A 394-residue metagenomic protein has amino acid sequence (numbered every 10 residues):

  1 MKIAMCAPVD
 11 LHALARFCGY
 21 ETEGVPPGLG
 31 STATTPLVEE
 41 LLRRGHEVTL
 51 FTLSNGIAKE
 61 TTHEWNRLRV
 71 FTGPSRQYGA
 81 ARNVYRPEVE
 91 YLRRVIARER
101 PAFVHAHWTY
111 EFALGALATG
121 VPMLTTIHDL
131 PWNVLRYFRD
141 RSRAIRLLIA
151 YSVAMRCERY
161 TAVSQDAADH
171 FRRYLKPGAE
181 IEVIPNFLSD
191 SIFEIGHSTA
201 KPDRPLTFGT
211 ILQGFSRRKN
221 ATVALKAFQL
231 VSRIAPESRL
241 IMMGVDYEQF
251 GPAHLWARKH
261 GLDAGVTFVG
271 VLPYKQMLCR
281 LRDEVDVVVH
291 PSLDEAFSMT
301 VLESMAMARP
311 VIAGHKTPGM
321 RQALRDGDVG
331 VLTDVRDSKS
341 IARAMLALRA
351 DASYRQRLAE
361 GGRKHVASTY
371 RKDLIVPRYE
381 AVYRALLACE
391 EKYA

Functional and structural regions predicted by a protein language model:
A4-C6, T161, A200-K219, L225-F228 (+2 more regions): Conserved donor-binding/catalytic core segment of Leloir-type glycosyltransferases
L37, R94, S142-Y160, Y174: Membrane-proximal helix-turn-helix segments that form the acceptor-binding/catalytic region of lipid-linked
T125, K316-G327, V331-L332: Short acidic/histidine- and often glycine-rich active-site loop of Leloir-type glycosyltransferases that engages
D166, F187: Carbohydrate-associated surface elements
A253-L272: Nucleotide-activated donor-binding/catalytic signature segment of Leloir-type glycosyltransferases, i.e., the conserved
L293: Aromatic "clamp/platform" in nucleotide-sugar-dependent glycosyltransferases that forms part of the donor/acceptor
P310-G314: Short hydrophobic beta-strand element within catalytic cores of glycosyltransferases and related nucleotide-activated
D326-G327, V331-S338, A347-A352: Conserved acidic donor-binding segment of nucleotide-sugar-dependent glycosyltransferases
